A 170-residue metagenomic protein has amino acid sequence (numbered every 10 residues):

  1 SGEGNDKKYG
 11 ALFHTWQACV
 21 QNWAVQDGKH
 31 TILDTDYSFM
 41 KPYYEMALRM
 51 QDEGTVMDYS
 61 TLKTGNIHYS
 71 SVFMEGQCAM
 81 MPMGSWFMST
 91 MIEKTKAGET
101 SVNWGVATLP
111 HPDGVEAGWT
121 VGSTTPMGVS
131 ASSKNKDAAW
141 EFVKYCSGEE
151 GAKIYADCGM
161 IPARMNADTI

Functional and structural regions predicted by a protein language model:
S1-D6, C19-A24, I67-S71, M88-T95: Pocket-flanking alpha-helical
S1-L33, C78: Extracytoplasmic/periplasmic solute-binding protein
K7, E75-M83, V102: Alpha-to-beta junction loops
H14-W16, N66, M83-M88, T125: Beta->alpha turn/N-cap motifs
W16, V20, M40-A47, Y69 (+4 more regions): Stable alpha-helical elements in mature extracytoplasmic
T31-K63, L109: Glycine-centered hinge/linker elements that transmit conformational signals in sensory and ligand-binding systems
M50-V56, K94-I161: Extracytoplasmic/periplasmic substrate-recognition and gating elements
Y59-M74: Short helix-initiation/N-cap motifs at beta->coil->alpha
